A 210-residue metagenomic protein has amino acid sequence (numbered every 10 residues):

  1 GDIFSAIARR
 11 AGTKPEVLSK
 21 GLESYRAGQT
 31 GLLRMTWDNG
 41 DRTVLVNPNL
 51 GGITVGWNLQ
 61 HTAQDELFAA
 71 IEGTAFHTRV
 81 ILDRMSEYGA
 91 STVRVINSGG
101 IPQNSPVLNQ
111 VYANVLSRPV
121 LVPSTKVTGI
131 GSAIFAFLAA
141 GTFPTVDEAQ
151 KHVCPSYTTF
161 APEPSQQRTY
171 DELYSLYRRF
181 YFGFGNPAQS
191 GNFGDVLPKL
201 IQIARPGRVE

Functional and structural regions predicted by a protein language model:
G1-E210: Glycine/Thr-rich phosphate-binding loops that ligate phosphate moieties of nucleotide and other phosphorylated ligands
